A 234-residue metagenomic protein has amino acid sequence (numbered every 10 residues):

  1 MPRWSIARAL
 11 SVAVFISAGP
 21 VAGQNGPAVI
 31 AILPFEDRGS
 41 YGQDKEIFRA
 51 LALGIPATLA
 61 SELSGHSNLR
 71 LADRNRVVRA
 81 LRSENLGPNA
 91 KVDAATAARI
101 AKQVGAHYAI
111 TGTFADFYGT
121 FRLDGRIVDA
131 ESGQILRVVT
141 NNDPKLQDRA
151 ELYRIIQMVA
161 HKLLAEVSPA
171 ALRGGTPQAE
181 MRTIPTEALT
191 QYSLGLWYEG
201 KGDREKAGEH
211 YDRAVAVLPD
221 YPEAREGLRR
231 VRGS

Functional and structural regions predicted by a protein language model:
N25-A94, A109-D116, L136-V138, P177-M181: Short beta-strand->alpha-helix linker/helix-N-cap micro-motif that forms a surface specificity/interaction loop
V78-A80, E84-P185: Catalytic-center loop of serine/cysteine hydrolases
